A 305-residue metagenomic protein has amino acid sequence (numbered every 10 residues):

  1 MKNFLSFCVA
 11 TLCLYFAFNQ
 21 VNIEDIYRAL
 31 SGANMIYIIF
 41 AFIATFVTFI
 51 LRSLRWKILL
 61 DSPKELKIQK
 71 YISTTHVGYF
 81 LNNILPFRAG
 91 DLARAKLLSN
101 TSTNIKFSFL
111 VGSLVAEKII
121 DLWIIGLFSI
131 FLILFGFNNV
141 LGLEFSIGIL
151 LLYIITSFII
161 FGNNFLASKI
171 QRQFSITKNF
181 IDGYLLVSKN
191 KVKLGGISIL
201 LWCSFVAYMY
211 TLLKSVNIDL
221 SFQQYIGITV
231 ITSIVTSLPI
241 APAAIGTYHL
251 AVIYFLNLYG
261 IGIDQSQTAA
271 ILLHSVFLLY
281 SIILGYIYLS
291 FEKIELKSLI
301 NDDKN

Functional and structural regions predicted by a protein language model:
M1-H76, F135-S237, A269-I271, V276-N305: Predominantly cytoplasmic-facing regulatory/coupling regions of multi-pass membrane proteins
P63-K64, T101-S102, V216-N217, L256-I261: Short helix-loop-helix connector
Q69-S73, D91-L92, N104-A116, G262-L272: Membrane-interface alpha-helices at helix entry/exit sites of multi-pass transporters
S73-T101: Extended non-transmembrane interhelical loops and adjacent amphipathic helices of multipass membrane proteins
Y79-P86, V230-H249: Transmembrane alpha-helix interface/packing and boundary motifs in multi-pass membrane proteins, characterized by
L81-L85, V111-I133, I271-I283: Membrane-embedded alpha-helical segments of transport systems, primarily multispan ion/solute transporters
A89-N100, P242-N257: Re-entrant/interfacial helical elements at transmembrane boundaries that shape and gate the permeation pathway
I240-A243, A251-H274: Hydrophobic alpha-helical transmembrane segments in multi-pass integral membrane proteins
